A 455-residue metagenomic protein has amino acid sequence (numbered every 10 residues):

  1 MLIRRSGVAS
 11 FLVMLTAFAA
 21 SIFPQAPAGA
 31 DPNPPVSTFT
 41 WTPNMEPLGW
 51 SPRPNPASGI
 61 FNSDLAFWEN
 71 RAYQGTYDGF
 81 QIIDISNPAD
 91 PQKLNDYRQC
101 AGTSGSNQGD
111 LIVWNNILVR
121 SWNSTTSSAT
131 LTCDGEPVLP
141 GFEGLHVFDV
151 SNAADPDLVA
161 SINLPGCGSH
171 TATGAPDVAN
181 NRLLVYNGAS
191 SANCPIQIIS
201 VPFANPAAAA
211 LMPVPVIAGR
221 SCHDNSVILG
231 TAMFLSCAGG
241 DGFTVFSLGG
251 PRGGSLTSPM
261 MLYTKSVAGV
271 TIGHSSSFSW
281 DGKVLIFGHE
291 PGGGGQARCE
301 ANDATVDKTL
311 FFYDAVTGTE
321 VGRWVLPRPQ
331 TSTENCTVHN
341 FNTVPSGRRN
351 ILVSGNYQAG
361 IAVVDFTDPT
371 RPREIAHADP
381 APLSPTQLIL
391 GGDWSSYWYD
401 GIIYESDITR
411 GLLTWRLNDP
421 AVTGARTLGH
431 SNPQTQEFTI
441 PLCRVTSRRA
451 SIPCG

Functional and structural regions predicted by a protein language model:
M1-L12: Bacterial N-terminal signal peptides that target proteins for export
S6-G7, Q25-P27: Residue-level detector of intrinsically disordered/flexible regions characterized by low predicted structural confidence
L12-F18, A26-G455: Feature marking well-ordered beta-strand scaffolds used for ligand recognition
